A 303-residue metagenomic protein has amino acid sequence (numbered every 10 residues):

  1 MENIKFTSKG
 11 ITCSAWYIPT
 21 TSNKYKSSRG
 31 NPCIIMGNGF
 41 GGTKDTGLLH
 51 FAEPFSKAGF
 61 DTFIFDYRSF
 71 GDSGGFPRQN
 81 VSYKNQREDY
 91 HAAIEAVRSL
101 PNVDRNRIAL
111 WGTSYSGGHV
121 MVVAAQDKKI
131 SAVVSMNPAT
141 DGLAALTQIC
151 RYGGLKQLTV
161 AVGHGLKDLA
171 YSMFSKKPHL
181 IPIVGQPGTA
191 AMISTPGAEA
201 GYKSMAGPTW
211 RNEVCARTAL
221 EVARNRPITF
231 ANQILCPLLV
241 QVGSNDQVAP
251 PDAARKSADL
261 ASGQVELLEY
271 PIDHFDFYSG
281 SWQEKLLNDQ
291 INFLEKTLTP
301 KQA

Functional and structural regions predicted by a protein language model:
M1-G30, Y83, S279-G280: N-terminal cap/lid segment of alpha/beta-hydrolase-fold proteins
F40-E53, Y67, D252: The serine-hydrolase catalytic nucleophile loop
T43-G47, F70-R105, A109, S281 (+1 more regions): Catalytic nucleophile-loop/oxyanion-hole region of alpha/beta-hydrolase and closely related hydrolase-like folds
P54-G74: Conserved alpha/beta-hydrolase
M121-S204: Alpha/beta-hydrolase-fold enzymes
I234, V240-V242, D246: Short beta-strand/loop motif that positions the catalytic acidic residue of the alpha/beta-hydrolase fold
Q247-A253: Conserved alpha/beta-hydrolase "acid-adjacent" motif
L268-A303: Catalytic active-site module of serine/aspartate enzymes centered on a nucleophile-bearing elbow/loop
